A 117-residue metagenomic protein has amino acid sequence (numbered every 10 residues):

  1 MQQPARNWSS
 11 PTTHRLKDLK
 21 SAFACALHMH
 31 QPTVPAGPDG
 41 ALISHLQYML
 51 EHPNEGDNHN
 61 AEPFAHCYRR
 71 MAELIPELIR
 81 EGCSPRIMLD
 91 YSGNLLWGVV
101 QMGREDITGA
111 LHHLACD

Functional and structural regions predicted by a protein language model:
M1-L89, N94, G98-D117: N-terminal regions that are enriched for targeting/export leaders and immediately downstream pro/stem segments
